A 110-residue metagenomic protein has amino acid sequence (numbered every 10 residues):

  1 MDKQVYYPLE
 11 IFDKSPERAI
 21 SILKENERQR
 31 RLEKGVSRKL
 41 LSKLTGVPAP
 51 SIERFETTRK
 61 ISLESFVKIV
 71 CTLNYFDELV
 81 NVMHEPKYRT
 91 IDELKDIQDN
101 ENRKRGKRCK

Functional and structural regions predicted by a protein language model:
Y7-E33: A short, Lys/Arg-rich alpha-helix, primarily the initiator
E25-L41, N100-R108: Short basic helix-loop element that most often maps to the first helix and adjoining turn of HTH DNA-binding modules
E27, R38, A49, L63-F66: Helix-turn-helix DNA-binding elements, focusing on the entry/boundary residues of the two helices that contact DNA
R30, L44, F55, V82: Residues in the recognition helix of alpha-helical DNA-binding motifs
G35-E53: Short alpha-helical DNA-recognition segment
T58-C71: Short, basic-rich loop-to-helix N-cap that marks the start of a DNA-contacting helix
V80-K110: Short, charged recognition helix plus adjacent turn of helix-turn-helix-like nucleic-acid-binding domains
